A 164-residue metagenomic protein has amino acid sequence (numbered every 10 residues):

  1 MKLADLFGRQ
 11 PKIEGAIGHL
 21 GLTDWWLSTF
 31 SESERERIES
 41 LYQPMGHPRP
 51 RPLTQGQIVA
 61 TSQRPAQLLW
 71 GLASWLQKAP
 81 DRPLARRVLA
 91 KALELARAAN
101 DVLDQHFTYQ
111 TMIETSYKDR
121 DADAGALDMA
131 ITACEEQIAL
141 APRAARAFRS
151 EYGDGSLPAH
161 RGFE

Functional and structural regions predicted by a protein language model:
M1-P50, Q67: Eukaryotic intrinsically disordered, low-complexity segments enriched for acidic and Ser/Thr/Pro residues that serve as
P11, D24-S28, I58, W70-L76 (+1 more regions): Charge-rich, low-complexity segments
L20-W25, Q55, D128, T132-A133: A basic, Ser/Thr-enriched alpha-helical scaffold prevalent in eukaryotic organelle gene-expression machinery
S31-R51, Q77-K91, D123-A145: Helix-turn-helix repeat elements of alpha-solenoid scaffolds
G56-S62, L93-D101: Solenoid-like repeat scaffolds
T61-W75, D101-A122, I131-P142, D154-E164: Amphipathic alpha-helical repeat scaffolds of TPR domains
A66, D81-P83, A90, L95-A98 (+1 more regions): Generic signature of mature, soluble extracytoplasmic domains
R97-A98, P142-R149: Helix-capping and short linker residues that terminate individual alpha-solenoid repeat units
